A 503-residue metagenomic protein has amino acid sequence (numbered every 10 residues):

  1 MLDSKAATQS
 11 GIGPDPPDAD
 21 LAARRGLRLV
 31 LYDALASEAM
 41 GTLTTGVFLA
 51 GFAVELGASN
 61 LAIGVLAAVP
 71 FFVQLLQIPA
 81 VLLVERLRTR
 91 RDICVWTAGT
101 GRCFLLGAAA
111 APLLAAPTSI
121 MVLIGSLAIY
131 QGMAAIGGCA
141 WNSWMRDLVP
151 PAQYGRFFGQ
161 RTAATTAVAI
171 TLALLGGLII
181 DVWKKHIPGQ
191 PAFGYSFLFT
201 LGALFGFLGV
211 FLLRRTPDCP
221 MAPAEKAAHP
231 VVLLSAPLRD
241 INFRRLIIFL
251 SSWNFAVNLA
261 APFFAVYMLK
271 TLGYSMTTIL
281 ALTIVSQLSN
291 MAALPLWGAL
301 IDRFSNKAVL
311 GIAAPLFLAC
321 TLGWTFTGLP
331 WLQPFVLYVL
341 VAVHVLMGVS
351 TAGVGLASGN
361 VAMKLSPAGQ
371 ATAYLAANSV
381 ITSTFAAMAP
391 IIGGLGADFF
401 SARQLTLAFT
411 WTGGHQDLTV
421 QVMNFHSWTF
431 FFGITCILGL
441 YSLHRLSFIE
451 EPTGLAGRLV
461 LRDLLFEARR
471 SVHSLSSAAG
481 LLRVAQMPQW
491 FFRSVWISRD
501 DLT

Functional and structural regions predicted by a protein language model:
L2-Q77, V81-V84, R91-G101, L106-A109 (+2 more regions): Helix-loop boundary and gating motifs at the non-cytosolic
G11-R24, D218-I248, L455-T503: Juxtamembrane intracellular "pre-TM" segments in multi-pass secondary transporters
L35, F104-L105, P117-G137, Q333-V354: Hydrophobic core of transmembrane alpha-helices in multi-pass small-molecule transporters, especially MFS/SLC-type
A50-E55, L82, R86, A109-A115 (+3 more regions): Transmembrane alpha-helix termini and helix-breaking/packing motifs in multi-pass membrane transporters
L75-R90, I180, A292-N306, A397: Helix-to-loop junctions at the C-terminal end of transmembrane segments in multipass secondary transporters
R86-G101, Q160, D302-F317: Cytoplasmic membrane-interface "Motif A"-like loop-to-helix N-cap segments of 12-TM Major Facilitator Superfamily
A98-P117, P315-P334: C-terminal ends and interior cores of transmembrane alpha-helices in multi-pass membrane transporters/permeases
A134-V149, G353-P367: Intracellular juxtamembrane helix-capping segments at the cytosolic ends of symmetry-related transmembrane helices
